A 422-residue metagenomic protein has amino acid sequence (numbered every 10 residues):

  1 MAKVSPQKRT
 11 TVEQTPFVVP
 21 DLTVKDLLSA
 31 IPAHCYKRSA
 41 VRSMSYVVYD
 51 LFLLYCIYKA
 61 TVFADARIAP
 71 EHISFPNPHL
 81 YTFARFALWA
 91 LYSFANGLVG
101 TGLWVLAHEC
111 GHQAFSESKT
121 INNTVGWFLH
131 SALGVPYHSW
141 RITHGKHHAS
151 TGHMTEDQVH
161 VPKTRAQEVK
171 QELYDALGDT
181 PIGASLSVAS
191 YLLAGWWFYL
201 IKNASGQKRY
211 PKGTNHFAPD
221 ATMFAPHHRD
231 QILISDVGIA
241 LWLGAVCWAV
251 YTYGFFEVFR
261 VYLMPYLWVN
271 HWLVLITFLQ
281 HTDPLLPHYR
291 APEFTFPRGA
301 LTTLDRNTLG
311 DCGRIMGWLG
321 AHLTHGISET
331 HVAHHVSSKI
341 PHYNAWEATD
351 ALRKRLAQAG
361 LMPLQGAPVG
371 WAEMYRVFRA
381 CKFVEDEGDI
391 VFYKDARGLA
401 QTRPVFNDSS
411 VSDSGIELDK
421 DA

Functional and structural regions predicted by a protein language model:
M1-G97, S131-M264, Y343-A422: Non-catalytic, topology-defining segments of multipass membrane proteins
K59, A64, R85-W127: General structural concept
A95-A107, P136-W140, L193-K208, Y262-D305: Transmembrane alpha-helical segments that form the membrane-embedded catalytic/substrate-channel core of multi-pass
G100-K119, W140-M154, Q280-D283, E329-K339: Acidic (Asp/Glu-rich) catalytic motifs at the cytosolic membrane interface
F115-G134, D157-T180, R290-R314: Juxtamembrane helix-capping/reentrant segments at transmembrane boundaries
T180-G195, R306-G326: Alpha-helical membrane-targeting segments
P211-S235, T277-G320, H331: Multipass alpha-helical transmembrane domains of eukaryotic endomembrane proteins
L319-R355: C-terminal, well-structured subdomains that either form a transmembrane helix-short loop-helix hairpin in multi-pass
